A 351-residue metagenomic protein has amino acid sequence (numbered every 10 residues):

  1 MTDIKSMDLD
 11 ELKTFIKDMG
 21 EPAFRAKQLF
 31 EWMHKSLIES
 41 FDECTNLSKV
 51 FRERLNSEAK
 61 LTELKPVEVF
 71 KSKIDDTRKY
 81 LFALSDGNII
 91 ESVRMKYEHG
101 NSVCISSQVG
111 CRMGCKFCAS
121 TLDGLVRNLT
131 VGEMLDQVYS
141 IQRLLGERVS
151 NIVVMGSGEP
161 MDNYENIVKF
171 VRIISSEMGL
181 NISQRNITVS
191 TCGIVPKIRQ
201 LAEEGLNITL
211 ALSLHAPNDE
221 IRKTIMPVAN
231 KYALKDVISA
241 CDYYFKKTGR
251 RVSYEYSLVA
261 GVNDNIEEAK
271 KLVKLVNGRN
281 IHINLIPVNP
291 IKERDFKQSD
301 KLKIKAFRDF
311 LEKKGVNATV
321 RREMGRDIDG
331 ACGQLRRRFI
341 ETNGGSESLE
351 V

Functional and structural regions predicted by a protein language model:
M1-I90, D242-R250, Y256-V351: Auxiliary Fe-S-binding modules of radical SAM enzymes
S72, S106-S107, S120, S190 (+1 more regions): Short linear Ser/Thr-Pro motifs
R78, I90, N101-I105, M113 (+1 more regions): Generic beta-strand structural signal
D86-M95, H99-G100: P-loop NTP-binding catalytic core
K96-E133: Canonical Radical SAM [4Fe-4S] cluster-binding loop centered on the CxxxCxxC motif and its immediate flanking residues
T121-N151: Conserved alpha-helical substructure of the radical SAM core
Q142-N151, G156-A318: Conserved AdoMet/S-adenosylmethionine-binding subsite of the radical SAM
